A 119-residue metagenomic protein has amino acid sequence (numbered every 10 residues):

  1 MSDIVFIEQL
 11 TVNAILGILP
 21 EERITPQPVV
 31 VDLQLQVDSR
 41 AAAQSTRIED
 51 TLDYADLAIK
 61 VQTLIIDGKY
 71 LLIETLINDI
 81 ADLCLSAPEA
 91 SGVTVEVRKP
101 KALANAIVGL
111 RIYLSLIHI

Functional and structural regions predicted by a protein language model:
M1-P26: N-terminal presequence-like segments and the immediate start of the first folded domain
V5-I7, I80, V95: Extended beta-sheet lipid-handling architectures
T11, D32-Q36, E96-R98, R111-Y113: Residue-level recognition of well-ordered beta-strand positions that form the cores of beta-sheet-rich folds across
I18, Q44-T46, N105-V108: Short, well-ordered secondary-structure micro-motifs
R23-S86, S115: Histidine-centered catalytic/metal-coordination loop motif
L85-I107: C-terminal structural segments of small proteins and small subunits
I117-I119: Conserved small/polar residues in nucleotide/adenosyl-binding loops
